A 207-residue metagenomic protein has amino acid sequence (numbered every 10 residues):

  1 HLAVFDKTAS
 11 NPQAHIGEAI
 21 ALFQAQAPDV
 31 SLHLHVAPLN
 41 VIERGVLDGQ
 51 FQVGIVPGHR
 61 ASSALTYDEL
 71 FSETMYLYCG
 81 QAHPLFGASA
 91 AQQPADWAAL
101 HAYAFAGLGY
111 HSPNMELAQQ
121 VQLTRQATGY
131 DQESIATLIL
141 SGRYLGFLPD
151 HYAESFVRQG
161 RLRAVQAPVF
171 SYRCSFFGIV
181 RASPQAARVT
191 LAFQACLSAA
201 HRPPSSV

Functional and structural regions predicted by a protein language model:
H1-D6, G54, A106, G146 (+1 more regions): Short, well-ordered beta-strand segments
H1-Q26, S31: N-terminal winged-helix
L2, F23, V46, Q52 (+5 more regions): Residue-level signal for nonpolar/aromatic packing positions in well-ordered secondary structure
A19-L22, N40-M75: Short beta-strand-centered segments that line the small-molecule binding cleft or hinge of alpha/beta clamshell
H33-A37, R163-V165: General small-molecule cofactor/ligand-binding pocket signal
H35, N40-F51, Q132-R143: Short helices/loops that flank or line small-molecule/ion binding pockets
Y67-R143, L148-Y172, L191, A195-V207: C-terminal regulatory
P168-S183: Periplasmic-binding protein-like
